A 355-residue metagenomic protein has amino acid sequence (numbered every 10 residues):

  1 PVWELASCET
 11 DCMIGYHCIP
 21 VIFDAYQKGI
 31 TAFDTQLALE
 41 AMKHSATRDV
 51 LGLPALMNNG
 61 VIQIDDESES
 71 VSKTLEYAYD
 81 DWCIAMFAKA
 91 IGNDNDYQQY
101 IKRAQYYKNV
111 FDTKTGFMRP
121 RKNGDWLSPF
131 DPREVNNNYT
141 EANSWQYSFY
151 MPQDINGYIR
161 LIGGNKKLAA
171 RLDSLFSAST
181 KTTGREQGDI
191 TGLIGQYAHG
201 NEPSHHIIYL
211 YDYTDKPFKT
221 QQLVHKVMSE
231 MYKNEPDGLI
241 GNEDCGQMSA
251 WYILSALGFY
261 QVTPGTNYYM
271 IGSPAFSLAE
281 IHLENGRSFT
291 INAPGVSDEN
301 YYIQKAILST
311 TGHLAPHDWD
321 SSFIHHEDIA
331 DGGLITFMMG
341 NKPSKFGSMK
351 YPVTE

Functional and structural regions predicted by a protein language model:
P1-L5, T180-T183: Active-site-surrounding "flap" and adjacent substrate/cofactor-binding loops of secreted or lumenal enzymes, prototyped
S7-C12: Membrane helical hairpin/interfacial module
G15, I19, A25, G29-Q105 (+4 more regions): Active-site core of glycosidic bond-cleaving carbohydrate-active enzymes
H326-E355: C-terminal beta-strand-rich structural cap/linker in extracellular carbohydrate-active enzymes
